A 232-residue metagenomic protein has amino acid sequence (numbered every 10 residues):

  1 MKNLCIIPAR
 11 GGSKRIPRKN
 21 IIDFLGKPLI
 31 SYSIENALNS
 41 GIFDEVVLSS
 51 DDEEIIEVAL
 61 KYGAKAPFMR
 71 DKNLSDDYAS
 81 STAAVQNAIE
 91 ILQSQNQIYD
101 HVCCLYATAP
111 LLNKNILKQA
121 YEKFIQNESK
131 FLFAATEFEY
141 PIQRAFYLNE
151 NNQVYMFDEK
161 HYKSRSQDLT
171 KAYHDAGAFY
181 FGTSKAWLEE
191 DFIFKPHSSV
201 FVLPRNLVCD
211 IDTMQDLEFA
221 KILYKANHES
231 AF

Functional and structural regions predicted by a protein language model:
K2-S49: N-terminal glycine-rich phosphate-binding loop and ensuing alpha1 helix
I42, Y62-A64, E150: Short, structured coil segments at secondary-structure junctions
I42-V47, K130, N206-L207: Short active-site oxyanion
S50, A107, L112, F181-T183 (+2 more regions): A conserved hydrophobic position in a structured secondary element of the catalytic/binding core that shapes
E53-H101, L111-L112: Short phosphate-binding loop-to-helix
S81-A83, H101, P110-H197: Conserved core of the sugar-phosphate nucleotidyltransferase
C103-L105: Short aromatic-hydrophobic micro-motifs that form the base-stacking/packing surface for donor nucleotide recognition
V200-V202, L207-F232: Hydrophobic helical membrane-anchoring modules
